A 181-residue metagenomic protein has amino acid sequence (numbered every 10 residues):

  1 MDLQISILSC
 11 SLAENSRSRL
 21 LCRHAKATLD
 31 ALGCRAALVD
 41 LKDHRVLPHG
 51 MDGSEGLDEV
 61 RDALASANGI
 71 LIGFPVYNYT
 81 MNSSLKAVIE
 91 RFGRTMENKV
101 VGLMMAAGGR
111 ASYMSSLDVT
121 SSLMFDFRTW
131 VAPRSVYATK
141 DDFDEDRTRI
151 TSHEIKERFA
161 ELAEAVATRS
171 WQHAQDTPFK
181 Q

Functional and structural regions predicted by a protein language model:
M1-F92, R149-Q181: N-terminal beta1-alpha1-beta2 submodule of the flavodoxin-like/Rossmannoid cofactor-binding fold
A37-V46, D126-D146: Mobile beta-alpha loop/short-helix "lid" or hinge segments that flank ligand
D52-G53, A87, R94, A111-S116 (+1 more regions): Short amphipathic alpha-helical patches
A87-R94, S121-D126: A glycine- and small-aliphatic-rich helix-loop capping segment at beta-alpha/alpha-beta transitions that lines
E97-N98: His-Asp phosphorelay/catalytic-motif detector in bacterial-type signaling
V101-K140, H153-E157: Short, glycine-/small-residue-rich phosphate/pyrophosphate-handling segment
